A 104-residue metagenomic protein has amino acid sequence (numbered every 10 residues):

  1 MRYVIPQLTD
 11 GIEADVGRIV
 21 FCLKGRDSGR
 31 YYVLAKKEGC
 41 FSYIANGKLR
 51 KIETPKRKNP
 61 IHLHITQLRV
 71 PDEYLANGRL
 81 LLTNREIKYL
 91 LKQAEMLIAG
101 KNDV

Functional and structural regions predicted by a protein language model:
M1-V16, L23, V33-V104: Ferredoxin-like alpha/beta domains used as RNA- or RNAP-binding modules
G25-S28: Short, charged beta-turn/beta-strand-edge "cap" motif at the junction between a beta-strand and an adjacent loop
